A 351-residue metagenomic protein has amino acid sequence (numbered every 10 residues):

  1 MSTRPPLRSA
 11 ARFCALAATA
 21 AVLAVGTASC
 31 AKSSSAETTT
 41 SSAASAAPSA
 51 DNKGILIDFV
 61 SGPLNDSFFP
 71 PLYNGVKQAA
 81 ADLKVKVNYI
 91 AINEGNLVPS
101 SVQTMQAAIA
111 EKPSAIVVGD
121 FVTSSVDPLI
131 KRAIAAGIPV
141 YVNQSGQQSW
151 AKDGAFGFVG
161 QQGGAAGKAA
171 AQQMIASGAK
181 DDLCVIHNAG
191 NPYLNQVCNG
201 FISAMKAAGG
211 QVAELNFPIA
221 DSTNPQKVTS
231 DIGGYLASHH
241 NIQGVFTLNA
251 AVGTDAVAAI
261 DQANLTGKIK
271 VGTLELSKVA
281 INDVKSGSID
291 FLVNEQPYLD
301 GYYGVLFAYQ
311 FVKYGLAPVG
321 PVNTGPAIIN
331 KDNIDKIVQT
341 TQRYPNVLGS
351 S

Functional and structural regions predicted by a protein language model:
T3-F13, A18, C30-S351: A residue-level marker of the well-folded mature domains of exported/periplasmic proteins
V25-S29: C-terminal motif of bacterial Sec signal peptides marking the signal peptidase cleavage site
